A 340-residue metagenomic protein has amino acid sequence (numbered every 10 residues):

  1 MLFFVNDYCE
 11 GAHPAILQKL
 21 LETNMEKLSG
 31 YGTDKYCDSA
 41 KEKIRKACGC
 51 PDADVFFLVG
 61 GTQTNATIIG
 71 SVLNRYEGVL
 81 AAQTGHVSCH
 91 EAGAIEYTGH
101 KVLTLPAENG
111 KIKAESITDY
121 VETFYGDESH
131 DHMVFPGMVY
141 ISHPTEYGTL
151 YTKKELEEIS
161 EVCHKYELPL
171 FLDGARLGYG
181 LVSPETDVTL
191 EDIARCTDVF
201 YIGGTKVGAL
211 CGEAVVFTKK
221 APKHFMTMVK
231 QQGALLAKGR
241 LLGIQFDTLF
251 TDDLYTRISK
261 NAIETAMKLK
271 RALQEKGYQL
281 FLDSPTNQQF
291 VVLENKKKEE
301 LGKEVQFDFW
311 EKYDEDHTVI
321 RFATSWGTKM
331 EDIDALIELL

Functional and structural regions predicted by a protein language model:
H13-G61, Q83-S88, A94: Conserved N-terminal alpha-helix of the aminotransferase class I/II PLP-enzyme fold
D54-L73, L103-G110: Conserved core of the PLP fold type I
S71-C89, T118: Conserved PLP-anchoring active-site segment centered on the Schiff-base-forming lysine
N74-Y76, M267, A272-L340: Conserved C-terminal alpha-helix-loop-beta "cap" of PLP-dependent enzymes that closes/shapes the active-site mouth
G99-G137, I141-P144, Y151-E158: PLP-dependent aminotransferase-class I/II
E108, F135, S142, L150 (+3 more regions): Active-site C-terminal subdomain of aminotransferase-like
Y151-S183: Catalytic PLP-binding core of fold-type I/II PLP enzymes
